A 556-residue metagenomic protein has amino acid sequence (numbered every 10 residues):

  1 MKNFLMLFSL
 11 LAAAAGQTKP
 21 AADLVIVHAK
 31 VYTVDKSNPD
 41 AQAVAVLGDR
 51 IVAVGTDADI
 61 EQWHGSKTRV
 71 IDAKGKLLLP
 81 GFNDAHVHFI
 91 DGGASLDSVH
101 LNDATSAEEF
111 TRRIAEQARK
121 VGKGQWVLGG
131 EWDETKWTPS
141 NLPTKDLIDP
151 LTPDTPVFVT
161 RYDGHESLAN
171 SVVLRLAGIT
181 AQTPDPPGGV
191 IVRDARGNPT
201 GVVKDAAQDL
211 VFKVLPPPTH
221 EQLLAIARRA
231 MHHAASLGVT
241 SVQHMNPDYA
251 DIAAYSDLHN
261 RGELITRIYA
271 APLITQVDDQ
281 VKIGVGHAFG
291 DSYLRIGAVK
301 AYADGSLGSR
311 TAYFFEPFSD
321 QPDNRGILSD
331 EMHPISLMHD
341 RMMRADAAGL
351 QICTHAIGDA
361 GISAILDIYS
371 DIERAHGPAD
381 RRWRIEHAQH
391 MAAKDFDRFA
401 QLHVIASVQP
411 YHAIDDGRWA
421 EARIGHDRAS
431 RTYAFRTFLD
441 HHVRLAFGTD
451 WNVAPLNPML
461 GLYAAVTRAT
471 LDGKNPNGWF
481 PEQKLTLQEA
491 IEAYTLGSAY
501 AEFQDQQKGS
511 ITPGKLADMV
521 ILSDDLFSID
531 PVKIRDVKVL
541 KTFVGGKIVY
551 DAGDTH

Functional and structural regions predicted by a protein language model:
K2-A13: Bacterial N-terminal signal peptides
K19-V27, K36-I283, A288, G297 (+6 more regions): Divalent metal-binding segments
A53-V54, G129, M519-L522, D551: A generic structural signal for residues embedded in beta-strands
H287-F289, A400-H403: Structural alpha-helical segments in enzyme catalytic/regulatory domains
Y293-T311, H403-I414: Non-cysteine beta-strand/loop elements that form the S-adenosyl-L-methionine
M342-C353, I357-W383, H387-A388, A393-D397 (+4 more regions): His/Asp/Glu-enriched, well-ordered alpha-helical/loop segment that forms or immediately abuts the divalent-metal
Y550-H556: Glycine- and charge-enriched low-complexity intrinsically disordered segments
